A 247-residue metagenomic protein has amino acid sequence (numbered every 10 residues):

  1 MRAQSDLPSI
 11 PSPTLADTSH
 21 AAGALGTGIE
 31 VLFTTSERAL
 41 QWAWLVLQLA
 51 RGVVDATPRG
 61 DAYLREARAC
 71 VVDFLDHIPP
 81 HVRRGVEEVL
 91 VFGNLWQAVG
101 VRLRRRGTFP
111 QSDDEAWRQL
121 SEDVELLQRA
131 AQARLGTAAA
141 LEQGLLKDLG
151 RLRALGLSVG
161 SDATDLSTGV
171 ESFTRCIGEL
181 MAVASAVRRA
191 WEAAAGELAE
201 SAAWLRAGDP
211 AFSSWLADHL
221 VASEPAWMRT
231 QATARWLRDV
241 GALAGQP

Functional and structural regions predicted by a protein language model:
M1-A140, D148, L152, G156 (+2 more regions): An N-terminally focused, membrane-permeabilizing/fusogenic/translocator signature enriched in pore-forming
